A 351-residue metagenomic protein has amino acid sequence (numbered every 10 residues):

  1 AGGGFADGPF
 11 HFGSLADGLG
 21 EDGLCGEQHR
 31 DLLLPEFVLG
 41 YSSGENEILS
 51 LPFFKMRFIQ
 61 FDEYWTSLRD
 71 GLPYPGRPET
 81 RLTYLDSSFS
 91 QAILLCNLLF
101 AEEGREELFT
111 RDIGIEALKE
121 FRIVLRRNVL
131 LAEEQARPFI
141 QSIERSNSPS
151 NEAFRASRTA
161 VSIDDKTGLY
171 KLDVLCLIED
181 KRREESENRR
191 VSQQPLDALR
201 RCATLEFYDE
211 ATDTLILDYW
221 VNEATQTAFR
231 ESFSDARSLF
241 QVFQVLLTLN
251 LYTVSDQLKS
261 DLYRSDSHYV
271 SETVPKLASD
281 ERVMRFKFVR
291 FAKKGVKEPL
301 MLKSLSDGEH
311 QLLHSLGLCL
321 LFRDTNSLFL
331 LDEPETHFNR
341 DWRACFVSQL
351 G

Functional and structural regions predicted by a protein language model:
G2-G44, L49-L68: Glycine-rich phosphate-binding loops of NTPases
L49-P52, N326, L330: Short, flexible/disordered secondary-structure transition segments
R69-Y84: Aromatic- and Gly/Pro-rich amphipathic surface segment
T83, S88-H310, G317-L328: Extended helical coiled-coil dimerization/tether regions that scaffold and oligomerize large DNA-maintenance assemblies
D332-P334: Walker B catalytic acidic pair
N339-R340: Conserved D-loop-proximal element of ABC-family nucleotide-binding domains
L350-G351: Substrate-engagement module of ASCE P-loop NTPases
